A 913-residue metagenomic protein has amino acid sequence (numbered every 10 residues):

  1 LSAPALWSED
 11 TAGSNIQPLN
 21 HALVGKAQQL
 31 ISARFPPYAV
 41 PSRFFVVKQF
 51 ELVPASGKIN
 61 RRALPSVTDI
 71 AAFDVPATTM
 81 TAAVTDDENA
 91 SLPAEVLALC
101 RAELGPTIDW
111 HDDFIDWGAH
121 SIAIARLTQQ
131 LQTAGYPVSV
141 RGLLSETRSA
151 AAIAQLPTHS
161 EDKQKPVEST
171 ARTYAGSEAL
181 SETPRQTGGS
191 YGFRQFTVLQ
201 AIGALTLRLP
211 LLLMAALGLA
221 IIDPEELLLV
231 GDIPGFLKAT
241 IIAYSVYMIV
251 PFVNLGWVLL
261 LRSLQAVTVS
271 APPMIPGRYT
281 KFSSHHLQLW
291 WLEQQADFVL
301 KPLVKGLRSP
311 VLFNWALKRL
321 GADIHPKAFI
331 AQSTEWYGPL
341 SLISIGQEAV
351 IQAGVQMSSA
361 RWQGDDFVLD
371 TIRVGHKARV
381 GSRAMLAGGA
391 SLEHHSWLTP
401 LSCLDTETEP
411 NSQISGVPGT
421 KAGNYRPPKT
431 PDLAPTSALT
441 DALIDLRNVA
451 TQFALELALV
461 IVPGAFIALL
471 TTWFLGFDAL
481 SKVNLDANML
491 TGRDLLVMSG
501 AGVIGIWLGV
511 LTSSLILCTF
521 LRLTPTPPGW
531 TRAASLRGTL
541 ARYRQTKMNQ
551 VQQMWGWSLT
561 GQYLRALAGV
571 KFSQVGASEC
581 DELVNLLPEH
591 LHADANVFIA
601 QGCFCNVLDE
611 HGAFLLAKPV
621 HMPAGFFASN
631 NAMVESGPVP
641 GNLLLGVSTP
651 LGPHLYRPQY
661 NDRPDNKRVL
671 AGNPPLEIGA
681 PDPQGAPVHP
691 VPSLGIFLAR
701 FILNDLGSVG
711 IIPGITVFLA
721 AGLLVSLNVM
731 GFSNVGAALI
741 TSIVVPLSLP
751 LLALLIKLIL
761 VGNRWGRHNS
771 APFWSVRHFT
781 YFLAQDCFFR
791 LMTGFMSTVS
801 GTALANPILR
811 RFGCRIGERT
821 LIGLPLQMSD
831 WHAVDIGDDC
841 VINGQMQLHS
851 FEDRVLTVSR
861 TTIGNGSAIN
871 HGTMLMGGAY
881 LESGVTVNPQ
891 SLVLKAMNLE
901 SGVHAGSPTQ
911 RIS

Functional and structural regions predicted by a protein language model:
L1-T85: AMP-dependent adenylate-forming
P4-N20, Q129-R141, T147-S177: Flexible metal-binding regulatory segments at protein termini and peripheral loops
A33-I59, I122-R126, Y136-P157: AMP-binding/adenylate-forming catalytic domain of the ANL superfamily
L97-I124, T133-L143: Phosphopantetheine carrier-protein modules
T170-G321, P410-G569, D665-G813, S901-G902 (+1 more regions): Terminal amphipathic alpha-helical/low-complexity segments used for targeting or macromolecular assembly
I343-A458, L591-G707, D835, V841-S913: Glycine-rich hexapeptide-repeat left-handed beta-helix
